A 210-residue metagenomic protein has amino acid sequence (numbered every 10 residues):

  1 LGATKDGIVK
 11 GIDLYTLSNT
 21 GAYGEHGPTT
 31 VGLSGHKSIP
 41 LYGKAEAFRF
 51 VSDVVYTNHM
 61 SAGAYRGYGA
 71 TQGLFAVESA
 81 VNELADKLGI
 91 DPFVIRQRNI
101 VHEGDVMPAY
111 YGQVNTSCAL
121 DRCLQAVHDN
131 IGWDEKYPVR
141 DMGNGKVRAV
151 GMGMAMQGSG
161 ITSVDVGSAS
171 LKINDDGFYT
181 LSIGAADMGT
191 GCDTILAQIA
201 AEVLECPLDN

Functional and structural regions predicted by a protein language model:
L1-G73, N144-N210: Gly/Pro-rich active-site capping loops and adjacent beta-alpha segments that organize cofactor/substrate pockets
L1-K5, A62-K87, P108-W133, V150: Glycine-rich and small/hydrophobic secondary-structure elements
A3-K5, T20, R49, V81-L88 (+7 more regions): Structural signal for hydrophobic packing residues in well-ordered secondary-structure cores of soluble enzyme domains
K5-S34, K87-Q125: Molybdopterin (Moco) oxidoreductase catalytic core of the xanthine/aldehyde oxidoreductase family
I100-F178: Helix-loop-helix junctions that connect adjacent transmembrane helices in secondary transporters/permeases, recognized
